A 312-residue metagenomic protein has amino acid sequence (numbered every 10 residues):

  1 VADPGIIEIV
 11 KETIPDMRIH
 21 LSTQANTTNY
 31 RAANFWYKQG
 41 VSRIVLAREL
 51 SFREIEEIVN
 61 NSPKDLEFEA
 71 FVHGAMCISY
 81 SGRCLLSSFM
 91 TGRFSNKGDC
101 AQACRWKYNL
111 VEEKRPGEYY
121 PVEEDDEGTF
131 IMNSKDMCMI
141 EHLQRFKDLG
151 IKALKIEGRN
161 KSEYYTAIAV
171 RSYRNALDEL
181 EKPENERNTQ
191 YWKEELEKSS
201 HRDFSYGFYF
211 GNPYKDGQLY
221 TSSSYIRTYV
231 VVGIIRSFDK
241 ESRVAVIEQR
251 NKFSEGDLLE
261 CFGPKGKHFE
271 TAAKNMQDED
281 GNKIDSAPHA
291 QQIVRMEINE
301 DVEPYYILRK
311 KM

Functional and structural regions predicted by a protein language model:
V1-A2, R18, N34-Y37, R43-M312: Surface-exposed amphipathic alpha-helical tracts and adjacent flexible/coil segments at the periphery of soluble enzymes
V1-F35: N-terminal active-site wall of soluble small-molecule enzyme domains
